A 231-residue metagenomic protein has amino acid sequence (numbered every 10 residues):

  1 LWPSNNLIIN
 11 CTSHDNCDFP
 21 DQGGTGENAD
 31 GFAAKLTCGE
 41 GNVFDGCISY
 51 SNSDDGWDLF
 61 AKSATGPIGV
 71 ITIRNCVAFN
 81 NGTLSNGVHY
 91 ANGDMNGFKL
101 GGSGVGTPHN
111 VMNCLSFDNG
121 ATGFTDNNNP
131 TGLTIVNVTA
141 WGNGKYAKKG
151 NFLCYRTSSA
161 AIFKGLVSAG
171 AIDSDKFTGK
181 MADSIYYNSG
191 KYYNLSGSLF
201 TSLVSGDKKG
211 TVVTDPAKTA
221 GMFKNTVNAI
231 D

Functional and structural regions predicted by a protein language model:
L1, D21-C38, S51-T65, N86-S103 (+2 more regions): Extracellular beta-strand/beta-solenoid scaffold signature
L1, I9, H14, K35-T37 (+15 more regions): Feature marks extracellular polysaccharide-active and adherence modules
W2-S4, I8, C38-G39, F44 (+12 more regions): Parallel beta-helix/beta-solenoid
D18: Binding-interface segments
E27, G144, Y155-D231: Acidic, glycine- and Ser/Thr-rich low-complexity intrinsically disordered tracts in extracellular/secreted proteins
G132, N137, G144, G150-F152 (+1 more regions): Domain-length accessory/inserted modules outside core catalytic folds
